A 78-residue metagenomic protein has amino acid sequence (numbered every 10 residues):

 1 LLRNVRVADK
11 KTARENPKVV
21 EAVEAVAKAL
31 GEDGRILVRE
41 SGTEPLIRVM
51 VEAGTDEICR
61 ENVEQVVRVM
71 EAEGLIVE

Functional and structural regions predicted by a protein language model:
L1-E78: Phosphate-binding and adjacent anionic-ligand microenvironments
